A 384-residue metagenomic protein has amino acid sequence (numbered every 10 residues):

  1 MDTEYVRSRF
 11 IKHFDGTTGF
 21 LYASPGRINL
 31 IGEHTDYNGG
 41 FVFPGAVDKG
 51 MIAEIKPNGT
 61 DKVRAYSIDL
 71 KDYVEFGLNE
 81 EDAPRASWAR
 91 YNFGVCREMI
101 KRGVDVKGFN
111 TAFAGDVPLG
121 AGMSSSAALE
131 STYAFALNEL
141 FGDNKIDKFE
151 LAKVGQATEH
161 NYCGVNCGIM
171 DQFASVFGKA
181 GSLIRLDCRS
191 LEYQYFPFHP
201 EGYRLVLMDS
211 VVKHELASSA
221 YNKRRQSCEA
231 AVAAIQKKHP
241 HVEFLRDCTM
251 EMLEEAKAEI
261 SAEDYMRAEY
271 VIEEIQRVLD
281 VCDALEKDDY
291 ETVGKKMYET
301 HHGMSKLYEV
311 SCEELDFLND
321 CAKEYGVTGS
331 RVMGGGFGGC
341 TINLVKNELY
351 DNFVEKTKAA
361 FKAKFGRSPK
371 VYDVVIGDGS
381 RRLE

Functional and structural regions predicted by a protein language model:
M1-R27, I52-R85, S182-G329, L344-E384: C-terminal nucleotide
M1-Y22, I28, G32, Y37 (+6 more regions): Gly/Ser-rich oxyanion-binding loop with an adjacent helix/lid that shapes the negatively charged ligand pocket
G39-A46, R224-R225: Short Gly/aromatic-enriched secondary-structure transition segments
P44-A46, E54-P57, R102-G103: Short, charge-rich binding segments
T111-F113, M208-S210, T341: A structural signal for short, well-ordered beta-strand segments
A128, C340-L344: FabD-like malonyl-/acyl-CoA
F337: Glycine-rich phosphate-binding loop
